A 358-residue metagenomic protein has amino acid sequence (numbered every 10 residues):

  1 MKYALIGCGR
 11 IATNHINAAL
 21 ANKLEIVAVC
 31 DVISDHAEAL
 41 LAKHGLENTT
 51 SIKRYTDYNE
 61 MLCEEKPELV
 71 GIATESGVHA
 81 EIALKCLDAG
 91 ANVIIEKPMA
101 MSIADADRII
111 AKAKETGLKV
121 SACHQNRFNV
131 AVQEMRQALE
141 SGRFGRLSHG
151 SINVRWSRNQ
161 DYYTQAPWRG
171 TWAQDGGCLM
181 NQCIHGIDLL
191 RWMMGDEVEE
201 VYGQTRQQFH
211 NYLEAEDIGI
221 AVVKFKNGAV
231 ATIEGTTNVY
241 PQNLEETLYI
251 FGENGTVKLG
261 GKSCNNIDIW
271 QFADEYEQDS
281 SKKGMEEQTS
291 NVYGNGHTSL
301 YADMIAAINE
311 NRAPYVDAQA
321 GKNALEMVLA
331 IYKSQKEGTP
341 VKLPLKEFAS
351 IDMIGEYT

Functional and structural regions predicted by a protein language model:
M1-E47: N-terminal Rossmann-like dinucleotide-binding module
H15, S51-K112: Beta-loop-alpha module in the N-terminal Rossmann-like domain of NAD(P)-dependent dehydrogenases, especially those
E25-A28, A307-A324: Glycine- and charged-residue-rich phosphate/anionic-cofactor binding loop of Rossmann-like
D35, P241, T289-Y301: Active-site loop of classical SDR/Rossmann-like NAD(P)-dependent oxidoreductases, centered on the catalytic Tyr-X3-Lys
I72, I95, V120-A122, I233 (+1 more regions): Hydrophobic residues in well-ordered beta-strands that form the structural core
R108-Q125, G145-I152: Rossmann-fold dehydrogenase core element
N126-L213, G338: Predominantly a Rossmann-like dinucleotide-binding segment in NAD(P)-dependent oxidoreductases
I187-N266, T298-N311, A330-I331, P344-T358: Contiguous beta-strand/loop segments that form the cofactor/metal-binding neighborhood of enzyme cores
